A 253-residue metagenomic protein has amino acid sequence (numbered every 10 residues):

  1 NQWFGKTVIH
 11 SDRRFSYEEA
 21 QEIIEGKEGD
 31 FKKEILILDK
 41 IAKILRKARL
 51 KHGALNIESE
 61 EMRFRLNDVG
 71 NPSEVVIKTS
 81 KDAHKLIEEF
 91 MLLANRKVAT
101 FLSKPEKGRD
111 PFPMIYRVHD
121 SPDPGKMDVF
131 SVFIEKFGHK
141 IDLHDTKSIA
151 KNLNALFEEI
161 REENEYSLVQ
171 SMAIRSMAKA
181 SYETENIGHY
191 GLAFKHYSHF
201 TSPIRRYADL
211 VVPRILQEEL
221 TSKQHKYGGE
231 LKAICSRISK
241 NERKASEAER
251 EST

Functional and structural regions predicted by a protein language model:
N1-T253: Electropositive polyanion-binding surfaces
